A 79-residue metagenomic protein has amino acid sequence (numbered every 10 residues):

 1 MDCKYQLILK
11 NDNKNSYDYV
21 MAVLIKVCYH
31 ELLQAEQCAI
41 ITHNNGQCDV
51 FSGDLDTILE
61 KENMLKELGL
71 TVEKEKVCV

Functional and structural regions predicted by a protein language model:
M1-V79: Terminal domain-initiation and capping elements
